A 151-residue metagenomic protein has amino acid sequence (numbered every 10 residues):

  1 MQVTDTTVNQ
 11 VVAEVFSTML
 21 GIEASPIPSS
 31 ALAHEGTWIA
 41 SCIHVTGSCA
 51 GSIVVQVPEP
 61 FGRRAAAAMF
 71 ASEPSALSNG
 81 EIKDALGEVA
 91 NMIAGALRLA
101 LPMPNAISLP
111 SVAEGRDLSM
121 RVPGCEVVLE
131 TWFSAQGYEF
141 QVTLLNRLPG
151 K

Functional and structural regions predicted by a protein language model:
M1-K151: N-terminal auxiliary interaction/assembly segments of multi-subunit proteins
